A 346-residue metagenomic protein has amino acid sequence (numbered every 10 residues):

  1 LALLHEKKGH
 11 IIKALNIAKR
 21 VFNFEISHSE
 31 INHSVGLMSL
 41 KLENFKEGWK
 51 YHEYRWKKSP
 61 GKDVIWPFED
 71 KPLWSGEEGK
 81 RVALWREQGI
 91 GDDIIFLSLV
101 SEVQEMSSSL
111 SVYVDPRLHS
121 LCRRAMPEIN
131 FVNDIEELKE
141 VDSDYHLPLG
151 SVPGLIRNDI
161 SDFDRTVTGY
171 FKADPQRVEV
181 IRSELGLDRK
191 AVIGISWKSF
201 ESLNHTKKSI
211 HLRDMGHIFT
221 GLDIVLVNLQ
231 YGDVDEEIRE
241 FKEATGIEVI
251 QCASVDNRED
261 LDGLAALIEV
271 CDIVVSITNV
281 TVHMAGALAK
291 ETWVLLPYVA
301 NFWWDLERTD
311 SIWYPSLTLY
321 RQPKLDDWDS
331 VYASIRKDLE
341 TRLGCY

Functional and structural regions predicted by a protein language model:
L1-I273, T278-Y346: Alpha-helical solenoid repeat scaffolds of the TPR/TPR-like class and their adjacent stem/linker regions that mediate
